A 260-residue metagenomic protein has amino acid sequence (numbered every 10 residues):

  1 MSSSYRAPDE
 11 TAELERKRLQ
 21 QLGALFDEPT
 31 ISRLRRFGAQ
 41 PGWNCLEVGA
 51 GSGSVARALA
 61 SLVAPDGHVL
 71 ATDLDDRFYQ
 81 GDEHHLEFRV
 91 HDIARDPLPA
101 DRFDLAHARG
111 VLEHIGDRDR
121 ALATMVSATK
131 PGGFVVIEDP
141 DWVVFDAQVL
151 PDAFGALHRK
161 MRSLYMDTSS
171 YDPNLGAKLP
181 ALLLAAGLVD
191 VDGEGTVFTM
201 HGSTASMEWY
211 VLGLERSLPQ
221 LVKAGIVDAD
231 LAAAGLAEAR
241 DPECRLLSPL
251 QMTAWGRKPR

Functional and structural regions predicted by a protein language model:
S3-D27: Class I SAM-dependent methyltransferase Rossmann-like catalytic core, especially the SAM/SAH-binding loop
A24-W43: Conserved alpha-helix/loop element of class I SAM-dependent methyltransferases that forms part of the SAM/SAH-binding
L46-D96: Class I SAM-dependent methyltransferase SAM/SAH-binding core
R95-L105: A short acidic, Gly/Pro-enriched loop at the edge of an enzyme's catalytic core that lines a small-molecule cofactor
D104-D119: A short SAM/SAH-binding and catalytic strip from SAM-dependent methyltransferases
D119-F134: A short glycine-rich, Lys/Arg-flanked "PGG" loop and its adjoining helix->strand segment in the class I
V136-T204: Conserved catalytic/acceptor-binding region of the Class I
P173, D192-R260: Conserved Class I S-adenosyl-L-methionine
